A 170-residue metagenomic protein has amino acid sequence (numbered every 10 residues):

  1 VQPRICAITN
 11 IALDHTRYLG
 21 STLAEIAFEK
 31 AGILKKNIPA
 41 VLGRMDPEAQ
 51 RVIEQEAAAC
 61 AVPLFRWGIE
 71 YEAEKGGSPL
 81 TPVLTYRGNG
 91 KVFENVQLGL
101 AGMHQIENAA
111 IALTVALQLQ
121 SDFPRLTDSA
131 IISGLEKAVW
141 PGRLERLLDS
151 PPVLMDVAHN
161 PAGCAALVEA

Functional and structural regions predicted by a protein language model:
V1-A7, I11-A12, T16, E25 (+1 more regions): Nucleotide phosphate-binding/pyrophosphate-handling subdomain across enzymes that bind or process nucleotide phosphates
V1-E48: Flexible active-site lid/hinge loop adjacent to a nucleotide/diphosphate and Mg2+-phosphate binding pocket
V1-Y18, Q50-F93: Extended acidic/charged loop-beta regions that coordinate divalent cations and stabilize anionic phosphate/carboxylate
A31, K35, Q55-P63, Q118-P124 (+1 more regions): Generic secondary-structure signature for well-ordered alpha-helical cores
P39, P63-F65, P152: Conserved beta-strand segments of alpha/beta enzyme cores
G43, W67-I69, L147: Conserved beta-strand termini and adjacent loop/short-helix elements that scaffold enzyme active sites in alpha/beta
D46, E70-A73, L100-G102, H159: Glycine-rich beta-alpha junction loops
